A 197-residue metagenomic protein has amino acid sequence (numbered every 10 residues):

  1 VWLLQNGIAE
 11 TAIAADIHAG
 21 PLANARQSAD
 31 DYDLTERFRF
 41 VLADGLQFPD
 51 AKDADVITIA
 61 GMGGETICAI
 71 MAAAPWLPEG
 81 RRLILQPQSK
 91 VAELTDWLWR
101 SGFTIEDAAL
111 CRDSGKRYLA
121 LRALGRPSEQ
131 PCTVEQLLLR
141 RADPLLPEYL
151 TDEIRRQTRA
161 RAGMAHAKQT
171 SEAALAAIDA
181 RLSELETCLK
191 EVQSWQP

Functional and structural regions predicted by a protein language model:
V1-A9: Conserved SAM-binding loop of SAM-dependent methyltransferases across substrates and taxa, primarily the Class I
L3, A25, F38, I67-M71 (+1 more regions): Hydrophobic packing residues within well-ordered alpha-helices of enzyme cores
G7-I8, D30-E36, W76-L77: Short helix-capping segments at alpha-helix termini
E10-T11, R37, R82: Residues at the starts of beta-strands that form the adenosine-phosphate
I13-A15, V41, I84, L121: Hydrophobic/aromatic beta-strand patches that form the interior of the parallel beta-sheet core in alpha/beta enzyme
A15-D55: S-adenosyl-L-methionine
L46-V56, E65-P197: Class I S-adenosyl-L-methionine
I59-A60: A short beta-strand submotif of the Rossmann-like class I SAM-dependent methyltransferase core that lines
